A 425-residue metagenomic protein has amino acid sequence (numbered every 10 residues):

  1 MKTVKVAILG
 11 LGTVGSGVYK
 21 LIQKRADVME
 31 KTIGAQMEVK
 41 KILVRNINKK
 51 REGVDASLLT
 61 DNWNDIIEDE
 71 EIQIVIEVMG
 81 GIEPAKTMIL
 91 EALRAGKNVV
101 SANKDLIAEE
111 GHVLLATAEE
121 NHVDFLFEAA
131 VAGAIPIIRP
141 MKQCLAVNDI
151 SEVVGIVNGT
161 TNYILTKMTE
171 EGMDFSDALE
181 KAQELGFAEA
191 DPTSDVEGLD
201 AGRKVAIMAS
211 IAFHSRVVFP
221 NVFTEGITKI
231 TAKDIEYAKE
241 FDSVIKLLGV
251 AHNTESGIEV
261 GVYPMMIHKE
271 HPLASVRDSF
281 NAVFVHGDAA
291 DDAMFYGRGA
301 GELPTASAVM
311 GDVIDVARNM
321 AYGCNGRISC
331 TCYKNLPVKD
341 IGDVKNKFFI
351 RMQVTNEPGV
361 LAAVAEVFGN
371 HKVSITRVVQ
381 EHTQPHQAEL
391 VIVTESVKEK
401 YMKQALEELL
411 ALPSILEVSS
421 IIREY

Functional and structural regions predicted by a protein language model:
M1-R94: N-terminal glycine-/serine-/threonine-rich beta1-alpha1-beta2 phosphate-ribose binding loop of Rossmann-like
L59-D61, I76-E77, V100-A102, A108 (+3 more regions): General beta-strand structural signal in soluble alpha/beta enzymes
A85-E91, K104-K142: Rossmann-fold NAD(P)-binding glycine/threonine-rich loop
V99-V100, I375: A short hydrophobic/small-residue beta-strand
I137-I150, T161-M173, R203-V217, D312: Oxidoreductase and adenylate-handling cofactor-binding alpha/beta cores
I150-V154, N162-L165, T169, K181 (+4 more regions): Catalytic, metal-anchored helix/loop core of enzyme active sites in primary metabolism
D177-S275, F280-A282: Substrate-binding/catalytic subdomain of NAD(P)-dependent oxidoreductase enzymes
V313-Y425: A conserved regulatory-domain signal marking ACT and ACT-like small-molecule sensing domains and adjacent regulatory
